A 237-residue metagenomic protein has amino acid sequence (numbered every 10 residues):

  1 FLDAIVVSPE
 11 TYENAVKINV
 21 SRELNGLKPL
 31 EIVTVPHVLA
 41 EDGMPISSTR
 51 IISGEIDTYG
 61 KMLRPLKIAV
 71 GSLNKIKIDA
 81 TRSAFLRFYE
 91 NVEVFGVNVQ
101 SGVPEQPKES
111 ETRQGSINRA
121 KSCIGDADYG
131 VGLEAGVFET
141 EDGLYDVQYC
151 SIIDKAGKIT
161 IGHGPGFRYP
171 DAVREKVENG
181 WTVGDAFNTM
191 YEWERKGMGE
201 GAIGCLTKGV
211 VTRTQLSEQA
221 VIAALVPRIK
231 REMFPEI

Functional and structural regions predicted by a protein language model:
F1-I68, L86-N91, Q100-E105, C123 (+1 more regions): Nucleotidyltransferase catalytic core that binds NTPs
I5, T81, V131: Residue-level signal for inorganic ion chemistry
T11-E13, V70-K77, G136-V137: Gly/Ser/Thr-rich loops at beta-strand to alpha-helix junctions that form or flank small-molecule/cofactor-binding
A15-I18, A80, T140-G143: Short glycine-/acidic-enriched loop or helix-start segments at secondary-structure transitions that form or flank
N19-S21, S83-F85, S110, L144-V147: Short, glycine/charged-enriched secondary-structure capping and boundary segments
G43, L73-I76, R213: Short, contiguous, pocket-lining structural segments that sit at or immediately flank catalytic/ligand-binding sites
G71-G96: Glycine-rich phosphate/diphosphate-binding loop of Rossmann-like nucleotide-binding domains
Q106-I237: Anionic-ligand binding patches
